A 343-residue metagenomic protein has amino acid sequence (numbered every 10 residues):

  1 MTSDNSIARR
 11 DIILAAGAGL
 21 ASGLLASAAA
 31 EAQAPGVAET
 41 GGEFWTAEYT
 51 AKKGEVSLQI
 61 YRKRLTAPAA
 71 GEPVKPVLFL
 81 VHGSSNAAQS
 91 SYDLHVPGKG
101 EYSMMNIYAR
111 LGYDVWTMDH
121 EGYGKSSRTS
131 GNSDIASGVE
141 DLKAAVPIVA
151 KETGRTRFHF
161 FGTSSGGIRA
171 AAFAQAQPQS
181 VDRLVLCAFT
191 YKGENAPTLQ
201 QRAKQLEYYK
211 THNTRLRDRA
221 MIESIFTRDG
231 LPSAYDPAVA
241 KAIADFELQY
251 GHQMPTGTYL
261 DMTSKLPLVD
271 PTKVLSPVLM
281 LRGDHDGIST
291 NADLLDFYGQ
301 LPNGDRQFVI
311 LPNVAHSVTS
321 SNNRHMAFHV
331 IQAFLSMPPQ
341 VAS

Functional and structural regions predicted by a protein language model:
T2-G19: N-terminal secretory signal peptides and thylakoid transit peptides that target proteins across membranes
G36-A70: N-terminal cap/lid segment of alpha/beta-hydrolase-fold proteins
A69-V74, L78-R110: Short, surface-exposed "cap/lid" segments of acyl-processing enzymes
E140-T156: Conserved acidic catalytic loop of the alpha/beta-hydrolase fold
G167-P178: Short glycine-enriched nucleophile-adjacent loop and the immediately C-terminal alpha-helix near the catalytic center
L199-L281: Alpha/beta-hydrolase
G287-D293: Conserved alpha/beta-hydrolase "acid-adjacent" motif
V314-R324: Catalytic histidine-centered segment of alpha/beta-hydrolase-like enzymes
